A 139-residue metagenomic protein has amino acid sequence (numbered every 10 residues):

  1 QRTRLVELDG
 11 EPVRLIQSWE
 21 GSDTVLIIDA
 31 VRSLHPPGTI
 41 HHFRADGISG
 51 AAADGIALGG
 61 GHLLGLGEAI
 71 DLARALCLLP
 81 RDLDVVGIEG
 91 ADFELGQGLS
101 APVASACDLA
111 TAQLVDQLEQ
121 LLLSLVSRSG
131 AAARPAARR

Functional and structural regions predicted by a protein language model:
Q1-I88, Q97-L109, Q113-R139: N-terminal catalytic or cofactor-binding beta/alpha core of small enzyme domains
G90-D92: Short, internal active-site loops enriched in acidic
